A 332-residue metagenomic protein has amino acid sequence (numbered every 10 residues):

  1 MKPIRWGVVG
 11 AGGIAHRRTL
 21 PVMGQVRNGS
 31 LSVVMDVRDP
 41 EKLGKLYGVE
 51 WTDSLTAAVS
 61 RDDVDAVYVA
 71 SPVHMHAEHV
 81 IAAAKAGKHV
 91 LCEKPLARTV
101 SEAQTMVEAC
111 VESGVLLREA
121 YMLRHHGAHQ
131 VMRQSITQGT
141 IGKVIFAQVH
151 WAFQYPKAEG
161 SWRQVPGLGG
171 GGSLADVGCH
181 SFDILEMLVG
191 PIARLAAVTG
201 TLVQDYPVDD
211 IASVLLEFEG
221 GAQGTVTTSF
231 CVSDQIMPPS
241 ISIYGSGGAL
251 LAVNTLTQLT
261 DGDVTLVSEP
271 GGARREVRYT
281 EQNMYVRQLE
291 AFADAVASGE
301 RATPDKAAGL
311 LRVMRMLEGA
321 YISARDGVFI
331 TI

Functional and structural regions predicted by a protein language model:
M1-Y47: N-terminal Rossmann-like dinucleotide-binding module
P3, A66-V69, Q104, A291-I332: C-terminal helix-rich "cap/oligomerization" subdomain common to oxidoreductases
I14, E276-E290: Active-site loop of classical SDR/Rossmann-like NAD(P)-dependent oxidoreductases, centered on the catalytic Tyr-X3-Lys
V49-A109: Beta-loop-alpha module in the N-terminal Rossmann-like domain of NAD(P)-dependent dehydrogenases, especially those
D53, L91-C92, L117-E119, V226 (+1 more regions): Hydrophobic residues in well-ordered beta-strands that form the structural core
T105-M122, G142-A147: Rossmann-fold dehydrogenase core element
L123-D205, G327: Predominantly a Rossmann-like dinucleotide-binding segment in NAD(P)-dependent oxidoreductases
D183-T257, V286-R301: Contiguous beta-strand/loop segments that form the cofactor/metal-binding neighborhood of enzyme cores
